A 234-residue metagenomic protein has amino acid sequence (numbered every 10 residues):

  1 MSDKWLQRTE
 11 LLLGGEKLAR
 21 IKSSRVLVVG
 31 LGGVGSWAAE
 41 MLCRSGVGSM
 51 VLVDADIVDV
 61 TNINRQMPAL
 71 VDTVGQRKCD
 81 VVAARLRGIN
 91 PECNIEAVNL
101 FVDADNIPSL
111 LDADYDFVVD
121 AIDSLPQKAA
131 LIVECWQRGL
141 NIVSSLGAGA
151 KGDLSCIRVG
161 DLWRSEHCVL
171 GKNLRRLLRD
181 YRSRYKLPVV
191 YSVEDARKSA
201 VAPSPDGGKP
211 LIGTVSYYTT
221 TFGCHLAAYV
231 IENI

Functional and structural regions predicted by a protein language model:
M1-V26: N-terminal charged helix/coil linker that caps or initiates catalytic domains
V28-G30, V53: Conserved N-terminal Rossmann-fold NAD(P)-binding element of oxidoreductases
V34: Hydrophobic/small residue at the entry helix of a nucleotide-binding pocket
R44-S49, Q137: Conserved S-adenosyl-L-methionine
V47, L52-I89: Glycine-rich phosphate-binding loop and adjoining beta1-alpha1-beta2 segment of Rossmann-like nucleotide-binding folds
V60-P68, A150-D161: Acidic/polar active-site rim loop that often engages polyanionic ligands
N99-I107: Conserved SAM/SAH-binding loop
A113-D114, I122, Q127, Q137 (+4 more regions): Glycine-rich phosphate/adenylate-binding loop
